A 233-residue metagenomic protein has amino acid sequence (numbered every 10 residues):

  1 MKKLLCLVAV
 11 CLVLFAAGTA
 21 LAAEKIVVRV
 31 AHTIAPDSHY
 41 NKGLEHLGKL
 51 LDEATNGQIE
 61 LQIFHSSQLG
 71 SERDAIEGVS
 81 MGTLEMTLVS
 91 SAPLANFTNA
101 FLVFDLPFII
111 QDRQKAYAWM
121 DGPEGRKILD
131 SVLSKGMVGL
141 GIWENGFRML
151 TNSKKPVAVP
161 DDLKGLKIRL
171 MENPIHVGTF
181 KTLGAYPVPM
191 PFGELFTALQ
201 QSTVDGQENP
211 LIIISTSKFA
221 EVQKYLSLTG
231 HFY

Functional and structural regions predicted by a protein language model:
M1-L4: Positively charged n-region of N-terminal signal peptides that target proteins for export
C6-L14: Hydrophobic helical h-region of N-terminal Sec-dependent signal peptides in bacterial secretory/periplasmic proteins
F15-A22: Sec/Tat signal peptide C-region and signal peptidase I cleavage site
A22-K115, P123-E124, V132-Y233: N-terminal secretory/targeting leader peptides
